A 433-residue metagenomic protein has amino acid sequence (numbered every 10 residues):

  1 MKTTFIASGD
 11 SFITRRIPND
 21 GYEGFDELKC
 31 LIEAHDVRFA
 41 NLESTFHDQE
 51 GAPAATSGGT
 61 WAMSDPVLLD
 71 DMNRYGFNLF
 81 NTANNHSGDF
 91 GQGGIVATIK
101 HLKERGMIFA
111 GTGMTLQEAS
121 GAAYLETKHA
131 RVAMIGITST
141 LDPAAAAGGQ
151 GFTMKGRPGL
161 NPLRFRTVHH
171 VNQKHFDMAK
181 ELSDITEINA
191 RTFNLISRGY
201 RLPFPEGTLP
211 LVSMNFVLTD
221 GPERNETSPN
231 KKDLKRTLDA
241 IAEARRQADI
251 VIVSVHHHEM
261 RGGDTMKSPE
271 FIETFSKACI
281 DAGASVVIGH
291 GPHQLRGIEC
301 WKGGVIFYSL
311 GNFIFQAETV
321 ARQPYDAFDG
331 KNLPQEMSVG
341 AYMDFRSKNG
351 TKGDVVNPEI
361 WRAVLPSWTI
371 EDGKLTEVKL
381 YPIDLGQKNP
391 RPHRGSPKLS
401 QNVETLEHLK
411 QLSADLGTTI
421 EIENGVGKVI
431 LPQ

Functional and structural regions predicted by a protein language model:
M1-Q433: Acidic, metal/ion-coordinating pockets
